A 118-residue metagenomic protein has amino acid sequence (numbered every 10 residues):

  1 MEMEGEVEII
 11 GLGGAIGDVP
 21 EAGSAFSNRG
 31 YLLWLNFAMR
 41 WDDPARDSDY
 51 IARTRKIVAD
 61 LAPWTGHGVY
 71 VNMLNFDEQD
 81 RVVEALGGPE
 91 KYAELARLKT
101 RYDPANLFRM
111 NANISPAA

Functional and structural regions predicted by a protein language model:
M1-A118: Soluble FAD-dependent oxygen oxidases
